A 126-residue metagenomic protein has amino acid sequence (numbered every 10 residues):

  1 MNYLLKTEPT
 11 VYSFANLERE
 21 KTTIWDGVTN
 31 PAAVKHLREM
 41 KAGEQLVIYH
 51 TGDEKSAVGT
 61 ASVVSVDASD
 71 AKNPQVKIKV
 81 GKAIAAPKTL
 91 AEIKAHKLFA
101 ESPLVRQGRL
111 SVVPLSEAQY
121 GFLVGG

Functional and structural regions predicted by a protein language model:
M1, K21, A42-E44, A57-G59 (+1 more regions): A generic structural signal for short beta-strands and their flanking turns/coil linkers
M1-A42: Compositionally biased, charged N-terminal/linker segments
M1-Y12, T29, A68-G126: Contiguous surface segments at macromolecular interaction interfaces
A15-R19, S62, E92-H96: Surface-exposed flexible segments
Q45-L46, V112: Hydrophobic/aromatic beta-strand segments within beta-rich folds
V47-I48, S62: Hydrophobic beta-strand signal
Y49-K55: Short, charged beta-turn/beta-strand-edge "cap" motif at the junction between a beta-strand and an adjacent loop
S56-D67: Short beta-strand-centered aromatic/proline hotspots
